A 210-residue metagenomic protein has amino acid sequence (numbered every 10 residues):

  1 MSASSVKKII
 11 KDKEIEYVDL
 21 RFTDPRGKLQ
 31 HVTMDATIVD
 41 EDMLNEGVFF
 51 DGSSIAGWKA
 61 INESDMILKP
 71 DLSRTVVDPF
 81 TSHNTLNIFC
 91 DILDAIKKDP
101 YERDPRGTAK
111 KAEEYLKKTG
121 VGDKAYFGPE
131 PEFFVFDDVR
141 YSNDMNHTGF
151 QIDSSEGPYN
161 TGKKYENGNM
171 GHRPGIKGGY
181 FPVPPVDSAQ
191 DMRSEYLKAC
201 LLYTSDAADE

Functional and structural regions predicted by a protein language model:
M1-L202: ATP/Mg2+-dependent ligation/transfer catalytic cores
Y203-D209: Conserved small/polar residues in nucleotide/adenosyl-binding loops
